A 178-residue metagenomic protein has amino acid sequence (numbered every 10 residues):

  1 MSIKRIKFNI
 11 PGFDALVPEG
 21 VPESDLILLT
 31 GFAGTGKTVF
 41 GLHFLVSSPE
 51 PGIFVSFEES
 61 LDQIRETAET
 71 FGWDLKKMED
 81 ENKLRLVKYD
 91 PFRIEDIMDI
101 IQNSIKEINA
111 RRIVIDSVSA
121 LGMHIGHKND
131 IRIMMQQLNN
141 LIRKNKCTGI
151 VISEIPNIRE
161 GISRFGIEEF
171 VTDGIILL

Functional and structural regions predicted by a protein language model:
M1-F8: Dynamic helix-loop-helix/coil hinge segments at AAA+ ATPase domain boundaries and subdomain interfaces
F8-G20: Pre-Walker A adenine-sensing motif
P18-V21, V46, K106, R143: Residue-level signal for alpha-helix termini/capping positions
S24-L28, P51, R111-R112, T148-I150: Residue-level preference for the first positions of well-ordered beta-strands
L26-L28, F32-E95: Conserved P-loop
D96-V171, I175: P-loop NTPase motor core
